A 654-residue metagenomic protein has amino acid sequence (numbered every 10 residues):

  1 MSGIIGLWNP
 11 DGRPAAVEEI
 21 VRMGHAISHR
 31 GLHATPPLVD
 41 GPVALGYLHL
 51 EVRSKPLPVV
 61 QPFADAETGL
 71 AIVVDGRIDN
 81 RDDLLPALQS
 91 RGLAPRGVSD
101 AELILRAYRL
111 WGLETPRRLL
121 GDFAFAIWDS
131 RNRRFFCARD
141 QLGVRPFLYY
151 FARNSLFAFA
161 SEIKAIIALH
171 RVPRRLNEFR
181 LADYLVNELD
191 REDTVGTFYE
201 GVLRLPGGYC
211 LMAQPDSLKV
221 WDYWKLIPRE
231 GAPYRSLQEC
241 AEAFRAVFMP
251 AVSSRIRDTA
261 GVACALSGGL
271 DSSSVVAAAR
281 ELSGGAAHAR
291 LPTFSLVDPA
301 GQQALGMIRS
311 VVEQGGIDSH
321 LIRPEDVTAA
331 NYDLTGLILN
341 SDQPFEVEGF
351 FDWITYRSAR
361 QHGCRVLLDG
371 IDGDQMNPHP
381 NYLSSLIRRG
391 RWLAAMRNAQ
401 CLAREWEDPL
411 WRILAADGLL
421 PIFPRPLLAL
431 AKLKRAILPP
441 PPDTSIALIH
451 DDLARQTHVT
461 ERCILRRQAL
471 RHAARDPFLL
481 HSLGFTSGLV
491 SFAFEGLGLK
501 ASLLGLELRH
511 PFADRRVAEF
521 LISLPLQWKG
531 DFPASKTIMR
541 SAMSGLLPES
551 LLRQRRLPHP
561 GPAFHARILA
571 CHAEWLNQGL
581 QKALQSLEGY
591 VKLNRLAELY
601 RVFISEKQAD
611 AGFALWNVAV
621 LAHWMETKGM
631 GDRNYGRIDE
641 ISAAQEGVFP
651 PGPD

Functional and structural regions predicted by a protein language model:
M1-I4, V21-R22, D40-G41, I167-A168 (+5 more regions): Adenosyl-5′-phosphate
M1-S341, D352, A619, G647-G652: Cysteine-centered catalytic environments shared across enzyme families
E18, L176, T197, E239 (+17 more regions): Generic recognition of stable, solvent-exposed alpha-helical segments in well-folded globular domains
L38, L148-F151, V275-V276, N377 (+2 more regions): Short hydrophobic alpha-helical segments that form membrane-spanning helices or hydrophobic packing faces of helical
L305-G306, N331-T335, P378-L383, H565-A566: Short aromatic-enriched loop/helix-cap "lid" or pocket-rim segments at secondary-structure transitions that line
S310, G336-L339, P380-W392, Y635-R637: Short secondary-structure boundary/capping segments
T328-G349, P441-L453, T457-E461: Mobile, glycine- and charge-enriched loop segments and immediately flanking short secondary-structure elements within
I354-F423, A493-V517: Active-site adenylate/phosphate-handling loop in enzymes that bind or generate adenylated species
